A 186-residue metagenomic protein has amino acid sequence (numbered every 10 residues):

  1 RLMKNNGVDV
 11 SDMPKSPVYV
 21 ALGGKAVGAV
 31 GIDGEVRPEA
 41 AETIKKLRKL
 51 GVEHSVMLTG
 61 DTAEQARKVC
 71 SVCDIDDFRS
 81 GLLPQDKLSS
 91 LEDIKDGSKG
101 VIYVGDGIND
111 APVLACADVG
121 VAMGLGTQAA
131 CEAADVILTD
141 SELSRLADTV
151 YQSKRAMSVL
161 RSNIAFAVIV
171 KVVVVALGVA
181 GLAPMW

Functional and structural regions predicted by a protein language model:
R1-V119, Y151-K154: Cytosolic catalytic headpiece
K49-V52, S98, N109-D110, A115-V119 (+2 more regions): Membrane-embedded alpha-helical bundles of multi-pass transporters
